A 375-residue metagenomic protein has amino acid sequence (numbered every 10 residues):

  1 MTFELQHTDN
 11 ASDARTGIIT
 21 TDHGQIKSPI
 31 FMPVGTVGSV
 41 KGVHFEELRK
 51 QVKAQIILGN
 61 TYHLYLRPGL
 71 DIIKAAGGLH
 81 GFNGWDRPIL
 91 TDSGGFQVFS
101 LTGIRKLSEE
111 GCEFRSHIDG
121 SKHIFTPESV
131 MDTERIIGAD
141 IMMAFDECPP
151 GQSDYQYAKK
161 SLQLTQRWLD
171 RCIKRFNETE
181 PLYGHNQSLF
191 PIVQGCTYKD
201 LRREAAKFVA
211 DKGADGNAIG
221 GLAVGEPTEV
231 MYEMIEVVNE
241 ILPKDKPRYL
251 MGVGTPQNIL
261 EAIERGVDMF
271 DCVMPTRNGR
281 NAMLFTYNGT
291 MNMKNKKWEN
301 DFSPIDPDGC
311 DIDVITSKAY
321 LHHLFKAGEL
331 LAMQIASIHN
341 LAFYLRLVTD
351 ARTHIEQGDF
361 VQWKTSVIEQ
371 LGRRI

Functional and structural regions predicted by a protein language model:
M1-L182, K296-E299: Non-catalytic, usually N-terminal nucleic-acid engagement modules in DNA/RNA processing proteins
M1-T20, I26-P33, K41-G42, D146-Q152 (+1 more regions): C-terminal extensions of enzymes
G24, I57, D92, E134 (+5 more regions): Conserved, mostly hydrophobic/aromatic
Y65, P150-G151, G225-E226, N278-G279 (+1 more regions): Short secondary-structure capping/turn micro-motifs that flank functional sites
S129, T133, K160, L164-R171 (+5 more regions): A non-catalytic, amphipathic alpha-helix used as a structural packing/dimerization or gating element in enzyme scaffolds
G138, L169, I173-F176, E180 (+4 more regions): Structural signal for hydrophobic packing residues in well-ordered secondary-structure cores of soluble enzyme domains
G151-Y155, K159, G216-L222, L330-M333: Glycine- and acidic
Q163, T179, G184-I305: Glycine-rich phosphate/ribose-binding loops and adjacent secondary-structure elements that form binding surfaces
